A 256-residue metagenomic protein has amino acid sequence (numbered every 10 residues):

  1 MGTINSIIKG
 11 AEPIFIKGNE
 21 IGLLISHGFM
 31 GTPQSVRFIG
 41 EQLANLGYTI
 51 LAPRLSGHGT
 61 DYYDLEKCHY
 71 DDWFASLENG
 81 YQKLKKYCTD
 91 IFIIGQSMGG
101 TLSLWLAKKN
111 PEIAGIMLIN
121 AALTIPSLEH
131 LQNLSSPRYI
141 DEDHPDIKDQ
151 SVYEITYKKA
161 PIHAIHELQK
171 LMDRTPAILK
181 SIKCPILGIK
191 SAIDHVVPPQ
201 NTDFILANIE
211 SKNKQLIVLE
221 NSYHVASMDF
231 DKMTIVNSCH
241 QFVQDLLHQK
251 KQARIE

Functional and structural regions predicted by a protein language model:
I39, C184, P198-A207: Short alpha-helix in the alpha/beta-hydrolase fold that links the catalytic acid
L43-D64: Conserved alpha/beta-hydrolase
D61-Y87, F92: Catalytic nucleophile-loop/oxyanion-hole region of alpha/beta-hydrolase and closely related hydrolase-like folds
G95-G99, S103: Gly/Ala-rich beta-loop-alpha elbow adjacent to hydrolase catalytic centers
M117-S127: Active-site nucleophile loop of the alpha/beta-hydrolase fold
I182, G188-K190, D194: Short beta-strand/loop motif that positions the catalytic acidic residue of the alpha/beta-hydrolase fold
D203, A207-V225: Catalytic histidine neighborhood in serine/cysteine hydrolases with alpha/beta-hydrolase-type architecture
N221-E256: Catalytic active-site module of serine/aspartate enzymes centered on a nucleophile-bearing elbow/loop
